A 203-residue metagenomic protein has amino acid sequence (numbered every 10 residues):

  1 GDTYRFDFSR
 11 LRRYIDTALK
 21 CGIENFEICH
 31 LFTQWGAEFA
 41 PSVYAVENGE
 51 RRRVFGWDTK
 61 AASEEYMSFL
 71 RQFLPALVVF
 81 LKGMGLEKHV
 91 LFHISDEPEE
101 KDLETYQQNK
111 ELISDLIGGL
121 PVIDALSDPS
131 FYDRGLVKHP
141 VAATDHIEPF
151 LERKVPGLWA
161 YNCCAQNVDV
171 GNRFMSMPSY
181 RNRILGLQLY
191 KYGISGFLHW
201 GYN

Functional and structural regions predicted by a protein language model:
G1-L116, D124-R134, N203: Aromatic-lined carbohydrate-binding surfaces of glycoside hydrolases
V54-G56, G119-V122, V168-D169, G186-L189: Short, surface-exposed, polar/charged, turn-prone segments marking secondary-structure boundaries
I113-I123, K154-C163: Short beta-strand/loop segments at the ligand-binding rim of alpha/beta enzyme cores
G119-L126, V137-D145: Short, hydrophobic beta-strand segments that form beta-sheet elements in well-ordered domains
H139-N203: Catalytic-core region of carbohydrate-active enzymes that cleave or remodel glycosidic bonds
